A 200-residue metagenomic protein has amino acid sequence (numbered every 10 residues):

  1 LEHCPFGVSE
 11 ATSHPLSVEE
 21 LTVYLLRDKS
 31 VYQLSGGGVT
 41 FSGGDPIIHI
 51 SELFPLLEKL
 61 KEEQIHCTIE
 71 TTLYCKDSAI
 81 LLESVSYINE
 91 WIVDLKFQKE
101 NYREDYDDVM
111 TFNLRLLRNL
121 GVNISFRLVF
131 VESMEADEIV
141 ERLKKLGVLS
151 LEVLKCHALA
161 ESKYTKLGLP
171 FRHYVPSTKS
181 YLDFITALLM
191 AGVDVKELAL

Functional and structural regions predicted by a protein language model:
L1-H14: Iron-sulfur cluster-binding cysteine motifs and their immediate structural context in ferredoxin-like electron-transfer
P15, D137, T178: Electropositive phosphate-/nucleotide-binding environments in soluble metabolic enzymes
T22, L26-K166: Conserved AdoMet/S-adenosylmethionine-binding subsite of the radical SAM
K99-D105, F171-L182: A short acidic, glycine-rich active-site loop that binds or catalyzes chemistry on phosphate/adenosine moieties
K179-L200: A C-terminal junction/extension of Radical SAM enzymes
